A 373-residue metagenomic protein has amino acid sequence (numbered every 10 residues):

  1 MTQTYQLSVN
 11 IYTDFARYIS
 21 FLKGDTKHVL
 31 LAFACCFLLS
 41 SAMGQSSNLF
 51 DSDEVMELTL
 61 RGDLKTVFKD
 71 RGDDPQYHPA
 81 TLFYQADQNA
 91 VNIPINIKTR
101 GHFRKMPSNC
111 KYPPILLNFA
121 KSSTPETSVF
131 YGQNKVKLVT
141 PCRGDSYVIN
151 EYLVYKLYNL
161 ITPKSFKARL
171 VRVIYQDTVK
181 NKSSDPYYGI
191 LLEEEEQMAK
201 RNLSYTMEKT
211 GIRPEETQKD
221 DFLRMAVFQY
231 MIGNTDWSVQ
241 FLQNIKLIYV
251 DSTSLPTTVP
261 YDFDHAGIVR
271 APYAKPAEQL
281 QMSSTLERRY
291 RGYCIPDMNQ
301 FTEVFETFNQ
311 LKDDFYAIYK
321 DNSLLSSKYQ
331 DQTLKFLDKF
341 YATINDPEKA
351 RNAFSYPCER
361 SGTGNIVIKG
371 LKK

Functional and structural regions predicted by a protein language model:
T4-L30: Bacterial N-terminal signal peptides that target proteins for export
Q6, T13, C36-F37, I295 (+1 more regions): Secreted/luminal cysteine- and crosslink-motif detector
V9, L39-M43: Hydrophobic alpha-helical elements and their junctions with loops/disorder across both membrane and soluble proteins
R17-S20, A34-C35, Y293, P357: The N-terminal extracellular segments of secreted preproproteins, especially immediately downstream of signal
L31-S40: Bacterial N-terminal signal peptides
Q45-K373: Phosphate/dinucleotide-binding and metal-coordinating scaffold of catalytic cores in nucleotide-dependent enzymes
